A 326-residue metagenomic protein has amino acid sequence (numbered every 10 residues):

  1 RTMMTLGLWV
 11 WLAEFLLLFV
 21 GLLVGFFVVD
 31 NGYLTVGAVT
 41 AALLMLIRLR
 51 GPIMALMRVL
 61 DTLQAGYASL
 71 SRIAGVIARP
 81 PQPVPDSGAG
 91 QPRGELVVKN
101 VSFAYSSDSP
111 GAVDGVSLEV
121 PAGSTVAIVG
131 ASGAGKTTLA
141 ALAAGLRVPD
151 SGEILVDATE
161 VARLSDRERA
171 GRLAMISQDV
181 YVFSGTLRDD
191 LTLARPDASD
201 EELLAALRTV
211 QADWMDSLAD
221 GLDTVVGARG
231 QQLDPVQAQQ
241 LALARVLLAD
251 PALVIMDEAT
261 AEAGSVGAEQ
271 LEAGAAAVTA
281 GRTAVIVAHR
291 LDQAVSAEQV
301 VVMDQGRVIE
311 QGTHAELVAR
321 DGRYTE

Functional and structural regions predicted by a protein language model:
R1-V20, T62-A65, A104, D108 (+1 more regions): An intracellular "coupling" helix at the cytosolic face of ABC transporter transmembrane type-1 domains
M3-L17, V36-R58: Hydrophobic alpha-helical segments in the permease module
L49-V76: Cytosolic ends of transmembrane helices, especially the final helix of ABC transmembrane type-1 domains
I77-V126, A273, A277-A280: Primarily ABC-family ATPase nucleotide-binding module
A144: Helix-to-loop junction immediately C-terminal to a conserved catalytic motif
E153-L155, R188-A228, E272-A276, G281: ABC ATPase nucleotide-binding domain helical subdomain, centered on the C-loop/LSGGQ "ABC signature"
D220, A273, R290, V295-E326: C-terminal portion of ABC ATPase nucleotide-binding domains
